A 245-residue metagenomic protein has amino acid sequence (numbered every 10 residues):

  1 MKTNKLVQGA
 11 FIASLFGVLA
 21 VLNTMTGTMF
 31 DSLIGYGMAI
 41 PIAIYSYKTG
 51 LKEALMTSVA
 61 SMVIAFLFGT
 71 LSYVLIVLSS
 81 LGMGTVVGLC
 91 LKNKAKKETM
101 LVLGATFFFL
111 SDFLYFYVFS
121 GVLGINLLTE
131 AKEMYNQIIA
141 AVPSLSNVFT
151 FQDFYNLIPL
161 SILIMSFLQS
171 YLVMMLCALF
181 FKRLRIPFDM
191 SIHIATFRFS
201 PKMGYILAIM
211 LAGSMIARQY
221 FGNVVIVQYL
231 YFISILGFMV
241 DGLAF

Functional and structural regions predicted by a protein language model:
M1-A60: Hydrophobic transmembrane alpha-helices
N4, M38, M203-F245: Alpha-helical transmembrane segments of multi-pass integral membrane proteins, characterized by long hydrophobic
V7, I12-A13, V77-S120: Short helix-perturbing small/polar motifs within transmembrane alpha-helices
V21-D31, M62-L89: Interfacial aromatic-anchored transmembrane helix boundaries in multi-pass membrane proteins
A39-Y45, A65-F66, L81-N93, F107-D112 (+1 more regions): Alpha-helical transmembrane segments and their membrane-interface exit regions
L110, L114-I158: Membrane-interface interhelical loops and short interface/amphipathic helices in multi-pass inner-membrane
T150-I162, D189-L211: Membrane-water interface at loop-to-transmembrane-helix junctions
P159-L184: Transmembrane alpha-helical segments in integral membrane proteins
